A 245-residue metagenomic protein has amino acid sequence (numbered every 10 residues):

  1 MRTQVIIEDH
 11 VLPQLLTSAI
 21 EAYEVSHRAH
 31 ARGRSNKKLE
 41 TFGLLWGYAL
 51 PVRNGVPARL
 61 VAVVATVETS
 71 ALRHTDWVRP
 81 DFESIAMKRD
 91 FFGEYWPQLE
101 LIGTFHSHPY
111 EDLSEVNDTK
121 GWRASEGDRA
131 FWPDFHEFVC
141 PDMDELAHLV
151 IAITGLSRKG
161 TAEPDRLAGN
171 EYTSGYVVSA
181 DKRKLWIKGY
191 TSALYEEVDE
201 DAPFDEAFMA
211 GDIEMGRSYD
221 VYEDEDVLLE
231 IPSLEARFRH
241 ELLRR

Functional and structural regions predicted by a protein language model:
M1-G103, S107-R245: MPN/JAMM (Mov34/JAB) isopeptidase/deubiquitinase module and associated MPN-bearing subunits/adaptors in ubiquitin
